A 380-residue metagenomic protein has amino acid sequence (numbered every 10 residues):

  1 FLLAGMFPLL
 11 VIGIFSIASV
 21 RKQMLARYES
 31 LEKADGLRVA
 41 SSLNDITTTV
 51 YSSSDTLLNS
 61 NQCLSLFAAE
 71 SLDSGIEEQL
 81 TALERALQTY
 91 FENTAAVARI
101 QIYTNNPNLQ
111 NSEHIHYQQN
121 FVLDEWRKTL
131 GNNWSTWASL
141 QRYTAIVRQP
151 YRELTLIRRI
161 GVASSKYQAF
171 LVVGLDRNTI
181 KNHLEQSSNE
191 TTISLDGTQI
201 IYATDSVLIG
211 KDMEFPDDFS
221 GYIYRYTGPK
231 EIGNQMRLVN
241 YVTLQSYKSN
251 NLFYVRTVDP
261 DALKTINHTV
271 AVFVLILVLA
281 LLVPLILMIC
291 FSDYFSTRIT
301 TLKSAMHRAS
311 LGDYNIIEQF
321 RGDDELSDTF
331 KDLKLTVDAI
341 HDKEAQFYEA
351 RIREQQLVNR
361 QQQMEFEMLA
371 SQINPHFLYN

Functional and structural regions predicted by a protein language model:
F1-K22, A26: Extreme N-terminal signal-anchor transmembrane helix of membrane signaling/transducer proteins, especially in bacteria
G13, I17-A18, I276-S296, S310 (+2 more regions): Cytosolic-side ends of inner-membrane transmembrane helices, especially those that anchor bacterial signal-transduction
K33, T48-A82, I100-H116: Extracellular/periplasmic ligand-binding regions of membrane signal-transduction receptors
E77, T81, T89-L175, I180-H183: Extracytoplasmic/periplasmic ligand-binding sensor regions of membrane-associated signaling proteins
R127-V162, M213-N251: Membrane-proximal, non-catalytic sensory/regulatory domains of signal-transducing membrane proteins
T155, Y167-R177, N234-A271, L275: Short, hydrophobic beta-strand elements of compact beta-sandwich sensory domains
L287, F291-R321, F330, K334-V337: Membrane-proximal alpha-helical signal-transduction linkers
K331-S371: Conserved signal-transmission helix
